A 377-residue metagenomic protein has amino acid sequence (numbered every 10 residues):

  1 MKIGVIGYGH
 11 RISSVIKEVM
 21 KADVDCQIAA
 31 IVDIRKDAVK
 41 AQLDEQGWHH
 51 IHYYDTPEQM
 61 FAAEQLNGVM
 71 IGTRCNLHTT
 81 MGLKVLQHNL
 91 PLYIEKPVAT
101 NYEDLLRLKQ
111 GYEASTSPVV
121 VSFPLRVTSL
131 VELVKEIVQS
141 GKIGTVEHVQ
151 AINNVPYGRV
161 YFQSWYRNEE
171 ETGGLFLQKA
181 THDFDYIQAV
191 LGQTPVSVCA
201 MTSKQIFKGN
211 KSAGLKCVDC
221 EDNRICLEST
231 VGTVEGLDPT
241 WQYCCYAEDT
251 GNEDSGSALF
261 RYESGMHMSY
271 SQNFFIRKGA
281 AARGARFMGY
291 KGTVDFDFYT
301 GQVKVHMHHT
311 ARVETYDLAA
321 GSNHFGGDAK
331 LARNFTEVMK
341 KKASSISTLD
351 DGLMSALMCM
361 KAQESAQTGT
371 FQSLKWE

Functional and structural regions predicted by a protein language model:
M1-W48: N-terminal Rossmann-like dinucleotide-binding module
K2-G4, T145-H148, H267: Residues that mark the start of a beta-strand
G9, W48-G111: Beta-loop-alpha module in the N-terminal Rossmann-like domain of NAD(P)-dependent dehydrogenases, especially those
I34-A38, K278, S322-R333, D350 (+1 more regions): Active-site loop of classical SDR/Rossmann-like NAD(P)-dependent oxidoreductases, centered on the catalytic Tyr-X3-Lys
G68-M70, E263-S264, D295, T300-Q302 (+3 more regions): C-terminal helix-rich "cap/oligomerization" subdomain common to oxidoreductases
N76, A99-Q163, E169-F176, T181-F184: A contiguous active-site-proximal alpha/beta segment in oxidoreductase catalytic domains
Q178, H182-T300, L331-E337: Contiguous beta-strand/loop segments that form the cofactor/metal-binding neighborhood of enzyme cores
